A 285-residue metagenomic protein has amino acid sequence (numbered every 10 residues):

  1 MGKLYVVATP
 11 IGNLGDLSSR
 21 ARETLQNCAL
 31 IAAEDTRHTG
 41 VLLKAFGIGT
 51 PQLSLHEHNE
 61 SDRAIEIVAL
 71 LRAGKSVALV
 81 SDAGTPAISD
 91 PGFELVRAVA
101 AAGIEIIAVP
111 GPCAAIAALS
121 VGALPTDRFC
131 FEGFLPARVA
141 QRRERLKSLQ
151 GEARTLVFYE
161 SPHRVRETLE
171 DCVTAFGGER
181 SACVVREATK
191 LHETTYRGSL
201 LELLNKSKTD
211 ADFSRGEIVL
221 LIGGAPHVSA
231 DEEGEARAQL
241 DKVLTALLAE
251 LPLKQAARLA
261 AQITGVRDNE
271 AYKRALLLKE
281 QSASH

Functional and structural regions predicted by a protein language model:
M1-E57: Glycine-rich, flexible N-terminal cofactor/catalytic loop recognition
G2, E94-E152: Class I SAM-dependent methyltransferase SAM-binding "motif I" and its flanking Rossmann-like core
G2-L4, G74-A78, R154-T155: Loop/turn-to-beta-strand initiation segments
T24-I31, G103-I107, T155-L156: Short active-site oxyanion
A33, A108-G111, F158, V184: General beta-strand structural signal in soluble alpha/beta enzymes
S54-S61, L135-R138: Conserved helicase motor
R72-A117, H163-E167: A glycine-rich beta-strand to alpha-helix segment that forms a phosphate/ribose-binding loop at ligand/cofactor sites
T155, P162-H285: A contiguous loop/helix-start segment that scaffolds small-molecule binding in enzyme catalytic cores
